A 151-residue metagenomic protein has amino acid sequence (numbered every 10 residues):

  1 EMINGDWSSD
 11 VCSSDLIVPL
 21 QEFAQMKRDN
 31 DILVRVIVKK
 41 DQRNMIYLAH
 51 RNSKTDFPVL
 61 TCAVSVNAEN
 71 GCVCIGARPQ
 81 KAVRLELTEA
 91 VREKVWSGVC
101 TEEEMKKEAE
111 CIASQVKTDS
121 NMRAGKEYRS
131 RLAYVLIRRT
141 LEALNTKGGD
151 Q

Functional and structural regions predicted by a protein language model:
E1-I3, L60, L87: Intrinsically disordered/low-complexity terminal segments and short unstructured peptides
E1-M2, N52, E127: Generic N-terminal leader/processing signal
E1-V11: Single conserved hydrophobic/aromatic residue that forms the stacking wall/gate of nucleotide- or nucleobase-binding
C12-Q80: Structured beta-strand/loop patches that form or line metal/cofactor-binding pockets in enzymes
N67-Q151: ATP/nucleoside-binding phosphotransfer catalytic cores, i.e., glycine-rich phosphate-binding loops
